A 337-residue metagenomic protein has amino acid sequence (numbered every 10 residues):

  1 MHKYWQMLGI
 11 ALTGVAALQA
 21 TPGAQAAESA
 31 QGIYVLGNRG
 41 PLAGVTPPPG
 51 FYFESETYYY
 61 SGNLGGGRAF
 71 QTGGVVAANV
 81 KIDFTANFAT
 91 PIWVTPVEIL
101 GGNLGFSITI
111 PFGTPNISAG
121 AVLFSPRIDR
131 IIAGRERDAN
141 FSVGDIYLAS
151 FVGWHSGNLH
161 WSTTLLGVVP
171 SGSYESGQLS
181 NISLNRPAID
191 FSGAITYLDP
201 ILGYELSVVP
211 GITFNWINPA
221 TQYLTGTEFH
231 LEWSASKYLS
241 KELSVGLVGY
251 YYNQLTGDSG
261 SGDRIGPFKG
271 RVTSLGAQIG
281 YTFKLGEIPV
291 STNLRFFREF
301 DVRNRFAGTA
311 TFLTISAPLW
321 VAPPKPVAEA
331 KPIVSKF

Functional and structural regions predicted by a protein language model:
A27-A30, L42-G50, G62-L64, T95-G105 (+7 more regions): Short loop/turn motifs that connect adjacent beta-strands in outer-membrane beta-barrel proteins
G40-P41, T72-N79, I131-R137, E175-N181 (+3 more regions): Extracellular loop and loop/strand-boundary signature of outer-membrane beta-barrel proteins
A43, S55, A89-T95, D145-W154 (+7 more regions): Residues on the lipid-exposed face of transmembrane beta-strands in outer-membrane beta-barrel proteins
F51-S55, G102-I110, L148, W161-L165 (+7 more regions): Transmembrane beta-strands of outer-membrane beta-barrel proteins
T57-N63, I110-N116, D145, W154 (+7 more regions): Transmembrane beta-strands of outer-membrane beta-barrel pores
G73-G74, N218-F337: Outer membrane beta-barrel transmembrane domains
K81-A89, N140-I146, S183-I189, Y223-F229 (+2 more regions): Residues that define the transmembrane beta-barrel architecture of outer-membrane proteins
H160-L166, S173-D263: Detector for outer-membrane/organellar transmembrane beta-barrel domains, recognizing the amphipathic beta-strand
